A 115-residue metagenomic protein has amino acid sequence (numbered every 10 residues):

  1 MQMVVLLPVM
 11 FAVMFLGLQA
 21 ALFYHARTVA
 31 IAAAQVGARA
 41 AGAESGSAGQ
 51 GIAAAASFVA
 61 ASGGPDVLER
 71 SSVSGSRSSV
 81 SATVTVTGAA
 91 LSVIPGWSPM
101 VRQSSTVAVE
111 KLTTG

Functional and structural regions predicted by a protein language model:
M1-A54: Alpha-helical assembly-interface signal, strongest on the long, hydrophobic N-terminal helix that forms
A48-G115: Short, conserved structural patches
